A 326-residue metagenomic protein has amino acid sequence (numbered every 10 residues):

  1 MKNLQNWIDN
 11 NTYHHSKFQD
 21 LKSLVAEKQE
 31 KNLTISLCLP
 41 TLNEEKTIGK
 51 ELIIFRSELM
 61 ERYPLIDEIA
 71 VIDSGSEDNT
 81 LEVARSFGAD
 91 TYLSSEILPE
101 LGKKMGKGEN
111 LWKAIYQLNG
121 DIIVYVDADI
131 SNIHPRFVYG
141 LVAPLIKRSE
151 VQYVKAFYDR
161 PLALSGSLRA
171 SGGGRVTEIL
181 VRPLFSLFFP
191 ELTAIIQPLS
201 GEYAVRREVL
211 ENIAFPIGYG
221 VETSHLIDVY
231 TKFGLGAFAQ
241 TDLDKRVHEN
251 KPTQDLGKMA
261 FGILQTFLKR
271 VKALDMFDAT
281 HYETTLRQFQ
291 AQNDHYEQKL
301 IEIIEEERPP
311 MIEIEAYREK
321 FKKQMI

Functional and structural regions predicted by a protein language model:
M1-I54: N-proximal low-complexity "stem/linker" segments adjacent to membrane-targeting elements
M1-N10, K251-I326: Terminal low-complexity segments of carbohydrate-biosynthetic enzymes
T34-S36, E68, V229: Cell-envelope/extracellular polymer assembly enzymes that use nucleotide-activated donors
D67, L81-E109: Conserved donor nucleotide-binding strand/loop of the catalytic core
D73-L81: A conserved acidic beta->alpha catalytic loop
P99-K107, I133-R207: Acceptor/aglycone-binding surface of glycosyltransferases and processive sugar-polymer synthases
I123: Short aromatic/hydrophobic "clamp" motif used to bind/position activated sugar donors
G172-T266: Conserved catalytic loops of nucleotide-sugar-dependent glycosyltransferases that act on lipid-linked
